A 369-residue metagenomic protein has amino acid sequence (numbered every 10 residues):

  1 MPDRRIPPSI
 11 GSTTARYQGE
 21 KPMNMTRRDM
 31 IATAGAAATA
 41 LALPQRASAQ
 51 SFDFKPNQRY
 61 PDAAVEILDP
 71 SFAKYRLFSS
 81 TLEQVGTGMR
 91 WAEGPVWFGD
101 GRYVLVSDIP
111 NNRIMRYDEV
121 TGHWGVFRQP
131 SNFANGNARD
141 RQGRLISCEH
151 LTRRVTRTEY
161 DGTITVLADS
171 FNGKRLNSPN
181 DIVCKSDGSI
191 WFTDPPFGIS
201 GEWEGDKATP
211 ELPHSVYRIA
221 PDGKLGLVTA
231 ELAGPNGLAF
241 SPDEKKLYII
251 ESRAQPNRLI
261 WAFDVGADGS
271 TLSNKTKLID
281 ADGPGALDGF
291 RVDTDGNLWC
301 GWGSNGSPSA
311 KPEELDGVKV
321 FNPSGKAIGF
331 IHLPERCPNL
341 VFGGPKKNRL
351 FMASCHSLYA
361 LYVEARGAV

Functional and structural regions predicted by a protein language model:
M1-M25: Secretory targeting signals
R5-I6, E20, A42, E93 (+2 more regions): Selective for proline/serine-rich intrinsically disordered segments in cytosolic/nuclear regulatory regions
P8-S12, D29-A49: N-terminal export signals
S9-G11, Y17, L41, D100 (+2 more regions): Residues at secondary-structure transition points
M25, I31, G35, Q50-V369: Sequence-structural signature of mature extracellular/luminal beta-sheet repeat domains, prominently beta-propellers
